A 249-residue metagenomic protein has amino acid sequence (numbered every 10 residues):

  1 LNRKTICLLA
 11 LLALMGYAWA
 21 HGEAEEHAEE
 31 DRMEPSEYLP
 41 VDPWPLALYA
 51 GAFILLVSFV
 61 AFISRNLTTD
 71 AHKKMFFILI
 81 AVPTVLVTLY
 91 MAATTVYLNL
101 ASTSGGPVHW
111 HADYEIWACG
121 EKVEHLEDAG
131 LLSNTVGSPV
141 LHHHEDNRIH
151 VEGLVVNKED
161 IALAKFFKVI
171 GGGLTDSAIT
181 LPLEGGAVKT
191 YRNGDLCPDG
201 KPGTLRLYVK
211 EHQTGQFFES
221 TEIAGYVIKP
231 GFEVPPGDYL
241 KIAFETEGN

Functional and structural regions predicted by a protein language model:
L1-T5, K73: Positively charged n-region of N-terminal signal peptides that target proteins for export
T5-L14: Sec-dependent N-terminal signal peptides
G16-A20: Sec/Tat signal peptide C-region and signal peptidase I cleavage site
H21-N249: Ubiquitin-like/PB1-type beta-grasp interaction modules and other compact soluble beta-rich domains
